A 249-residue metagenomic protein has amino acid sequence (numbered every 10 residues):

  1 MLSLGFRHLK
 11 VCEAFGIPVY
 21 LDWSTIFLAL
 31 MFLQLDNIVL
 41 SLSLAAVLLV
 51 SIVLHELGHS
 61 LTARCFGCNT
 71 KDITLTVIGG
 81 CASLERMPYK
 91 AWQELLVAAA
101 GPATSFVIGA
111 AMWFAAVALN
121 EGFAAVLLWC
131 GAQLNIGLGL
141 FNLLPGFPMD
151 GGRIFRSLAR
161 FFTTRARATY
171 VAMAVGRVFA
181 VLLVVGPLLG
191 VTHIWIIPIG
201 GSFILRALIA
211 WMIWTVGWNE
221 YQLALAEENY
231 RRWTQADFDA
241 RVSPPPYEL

Functional and structural regions predicted by a protein language model:
M1-L249: Hydrophobic transmembrane alpha-helices and their immediate loop junctions in multi-pass integral membrane proteins
